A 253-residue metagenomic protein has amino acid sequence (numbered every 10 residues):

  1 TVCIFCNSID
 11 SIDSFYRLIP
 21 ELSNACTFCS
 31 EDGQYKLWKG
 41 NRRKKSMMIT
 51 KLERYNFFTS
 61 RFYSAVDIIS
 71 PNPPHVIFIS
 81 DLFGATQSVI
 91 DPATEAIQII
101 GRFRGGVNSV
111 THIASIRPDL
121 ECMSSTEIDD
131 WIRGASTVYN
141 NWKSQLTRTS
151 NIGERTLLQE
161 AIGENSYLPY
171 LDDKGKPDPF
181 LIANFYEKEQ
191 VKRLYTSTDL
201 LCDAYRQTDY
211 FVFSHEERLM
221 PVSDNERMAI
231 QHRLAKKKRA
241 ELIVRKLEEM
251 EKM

Functional and structural regions predicted by a protein language model:
T1, P20-L22, K44-E53, I68-N72 (+1 more regions): Flexible, charged surface loops at secondary-structure boundaries
T1-P20: Conserved strand-helix element at the start of the C-terminal RecA-like helicase core
F5-S8, F57-S60, I79, I113-I116: Short His-Asn-centered micro-motif
I9-I12, D32-Y35, F62-V66, D81-V89 (+1 more regions): Short acidic, S/G/P-rich loop/turn micro-motifs used as interaction or catalytic elements
D32-T59: Conserved helicase ATPase core of P-loop NTP-dependent helicases/translocases
R54-V76, A96-G106: SF2 helicase motor core recognition
F83-V110: Conserved SF2 helicase motif VI
D130-M253: The feature captures the C-terminal accessory region of ATP-dependent helicases and related nucleic-acid translocases
